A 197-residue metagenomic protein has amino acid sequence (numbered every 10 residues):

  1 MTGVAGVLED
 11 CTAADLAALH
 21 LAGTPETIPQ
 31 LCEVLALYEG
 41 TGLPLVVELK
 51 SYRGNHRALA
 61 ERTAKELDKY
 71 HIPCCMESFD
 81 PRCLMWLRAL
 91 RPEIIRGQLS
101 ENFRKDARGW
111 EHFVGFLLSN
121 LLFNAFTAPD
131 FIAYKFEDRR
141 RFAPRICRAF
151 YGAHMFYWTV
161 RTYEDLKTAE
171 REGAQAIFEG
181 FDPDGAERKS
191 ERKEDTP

Functional and structural regions predicted by a protein language model:
M1-N102, A125-P129, A133-E137: Metal-dependent phosphodiesterase/phospholipase catalytic core, i.e., the His/Asp/Glu-rich active-site region
E26, D106-P197: C-terminal active-site rim and adjoining tail of enzyme catalytic domains
